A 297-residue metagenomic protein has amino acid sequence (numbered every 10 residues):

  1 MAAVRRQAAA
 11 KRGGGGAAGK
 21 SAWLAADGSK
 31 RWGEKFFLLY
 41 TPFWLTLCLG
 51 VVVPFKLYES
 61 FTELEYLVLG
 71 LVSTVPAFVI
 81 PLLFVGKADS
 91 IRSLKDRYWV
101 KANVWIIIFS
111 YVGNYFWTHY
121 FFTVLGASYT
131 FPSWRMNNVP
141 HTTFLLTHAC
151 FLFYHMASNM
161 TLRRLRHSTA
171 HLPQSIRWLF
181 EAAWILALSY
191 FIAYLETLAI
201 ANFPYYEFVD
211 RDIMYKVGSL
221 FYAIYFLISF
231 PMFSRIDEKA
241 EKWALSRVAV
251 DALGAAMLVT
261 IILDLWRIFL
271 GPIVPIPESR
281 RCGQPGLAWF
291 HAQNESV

Functional and structural regions predicted by a protein language model:
A2-V297: Aromatic-rich, lipid-facing transmembrane alpha helices and their immediate juxtamembrane interface loops in integral
